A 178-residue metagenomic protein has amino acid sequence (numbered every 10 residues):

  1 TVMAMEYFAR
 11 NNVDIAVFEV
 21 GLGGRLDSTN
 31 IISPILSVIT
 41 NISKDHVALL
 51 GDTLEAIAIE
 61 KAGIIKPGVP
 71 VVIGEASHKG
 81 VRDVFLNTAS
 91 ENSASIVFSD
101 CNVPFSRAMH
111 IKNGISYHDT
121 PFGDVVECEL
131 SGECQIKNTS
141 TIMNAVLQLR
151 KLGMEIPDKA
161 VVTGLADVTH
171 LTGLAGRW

Functional and structural regions predicted by a protein language model:
T1-R25: Glycine-rich phosphate-binding loop used to anchor ATP phosphates in small-molecule kinases, encompassing both
M3, A160-T163: Amphipathic alpha-helical interaction segments
N11-E19, I39-V125, T139-A160: Acidic, Mg2+-coordinating active-site environments of NTP-dependent enzymes
L22-N30, L50: Conserved ATPase-coupling elements of RecA-like P-loop NTPase cores
L26-T29, K61, E133: A generic local secondary-structure boundary/capping motif
N30-I42: Inter-motif core of Ras-like GTPase G domains
G74-V81, L165-R177: Active-site beta-alpha connecting loops in nucleotide-dependent enzymes
L130-M143, T172-G176: Short glycine/threonine-rich catalytic loop with a Thr-x-Gly-x-Asp
